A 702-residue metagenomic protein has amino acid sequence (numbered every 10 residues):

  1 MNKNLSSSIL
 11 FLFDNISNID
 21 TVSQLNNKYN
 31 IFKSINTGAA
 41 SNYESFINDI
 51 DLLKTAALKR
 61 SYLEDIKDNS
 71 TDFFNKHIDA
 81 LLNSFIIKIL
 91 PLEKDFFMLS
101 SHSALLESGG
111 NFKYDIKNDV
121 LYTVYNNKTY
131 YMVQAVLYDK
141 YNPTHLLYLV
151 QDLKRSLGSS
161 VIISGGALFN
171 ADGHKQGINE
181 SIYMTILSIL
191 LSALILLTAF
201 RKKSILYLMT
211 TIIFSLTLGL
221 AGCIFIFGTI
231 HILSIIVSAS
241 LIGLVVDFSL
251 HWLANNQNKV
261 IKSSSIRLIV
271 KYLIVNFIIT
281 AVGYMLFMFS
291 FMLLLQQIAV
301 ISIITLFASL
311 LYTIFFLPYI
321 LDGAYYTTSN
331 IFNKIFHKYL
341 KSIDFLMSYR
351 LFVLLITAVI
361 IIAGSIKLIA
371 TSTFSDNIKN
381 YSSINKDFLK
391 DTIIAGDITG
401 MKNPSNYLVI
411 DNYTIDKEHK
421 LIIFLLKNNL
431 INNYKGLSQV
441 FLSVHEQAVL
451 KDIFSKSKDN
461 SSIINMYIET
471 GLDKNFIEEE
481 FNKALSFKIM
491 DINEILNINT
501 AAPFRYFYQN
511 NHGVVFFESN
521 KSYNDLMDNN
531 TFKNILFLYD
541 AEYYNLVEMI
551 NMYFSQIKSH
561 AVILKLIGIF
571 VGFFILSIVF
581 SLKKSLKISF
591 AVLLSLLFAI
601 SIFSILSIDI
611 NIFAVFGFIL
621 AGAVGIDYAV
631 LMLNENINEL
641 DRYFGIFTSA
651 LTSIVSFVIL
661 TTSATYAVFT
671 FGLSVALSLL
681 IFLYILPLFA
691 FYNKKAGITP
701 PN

Functional and structural regions predicted by a protein language model:
M1-I50, I384-N385, D391-K427: Juxtamembrane extramembrane loops of integral membrane proteins
M1-N4, L121-Y125, I369-T373, I394-M401 (+1 more regions): Short, flexible, solvent-exposed loop/turn segments with mixed acidic/basic and small polar residues
N30-E44, S160-S164, N432-S438, E542: Short beta-strand elements
S41-M132, D172, S438-V514: Extracytoplasmic
I87-L197, K202, S486-F573: Extracytoplasmic
Y148, R155-D376, V547-N702: Membrane-embedded transmembrane helical bundles of large multi-pass transporters/channels
L351-F352, T357-E469: Juxtamembrane segments of multi-pass membrane proteins
N403-S405, I431, A501, Q509-V514 (+6 more regions): Active-site lining segments that contact anionic ligands and/or coordinate catalytic metals
